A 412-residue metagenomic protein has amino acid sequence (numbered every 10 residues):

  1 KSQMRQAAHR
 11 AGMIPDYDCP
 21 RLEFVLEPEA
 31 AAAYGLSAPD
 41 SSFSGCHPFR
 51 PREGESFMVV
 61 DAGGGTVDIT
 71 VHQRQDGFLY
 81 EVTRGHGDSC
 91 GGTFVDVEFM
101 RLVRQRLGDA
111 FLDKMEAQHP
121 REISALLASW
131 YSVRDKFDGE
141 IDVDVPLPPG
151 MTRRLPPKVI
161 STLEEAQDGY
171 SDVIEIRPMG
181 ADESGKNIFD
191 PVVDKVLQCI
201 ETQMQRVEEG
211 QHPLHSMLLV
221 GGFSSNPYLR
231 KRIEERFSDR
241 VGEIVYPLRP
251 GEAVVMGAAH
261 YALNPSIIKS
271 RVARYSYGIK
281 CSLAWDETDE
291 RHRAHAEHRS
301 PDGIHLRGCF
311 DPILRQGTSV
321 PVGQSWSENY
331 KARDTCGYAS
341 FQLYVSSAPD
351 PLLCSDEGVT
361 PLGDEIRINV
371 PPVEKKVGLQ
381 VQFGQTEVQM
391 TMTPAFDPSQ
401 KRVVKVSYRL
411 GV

Functional and structural regions predicted by a protein language model:
K1-V59, P120, F137-I141, Y338 (+1 more regions): Nucleotide/phosphate-binding catalytic cleft detector across ATP-hydrolyzing and phosphate-transferring enzymes
G12-A30, I233-G257: Conserved phosphate-binding/catalytic loops in two-lobed NTP-binding clefts
E29, D88-E234, D286-D289, W326-E328 (+1 more regions): Gly/charged contiguous loops adjacent to phosphate- or pyrophosphate-bearing nucleotide/cofactor binding elements
P39-E81, F99, K375-A395: Gly/Thr-rich phosphate-binding beta-strand-loop-beta motif of the actin/hexokinase/Hsp70
S56-V60, L218, A273: Conserved beta-strand elements of the Class I
V59, G257-A258: Mobile, glycine-rich extracellular loop/lid and propeptide segments that shape or gate substrate/ligand access
L79-S89, L112-D113, D239-Y246: Short beta-alpha connecting loops at secondary-structure transitions that line or flank enzyme active sites
R153, P157-V196, I268-V412: Acidic low-complexity intrinsically disordered segments
